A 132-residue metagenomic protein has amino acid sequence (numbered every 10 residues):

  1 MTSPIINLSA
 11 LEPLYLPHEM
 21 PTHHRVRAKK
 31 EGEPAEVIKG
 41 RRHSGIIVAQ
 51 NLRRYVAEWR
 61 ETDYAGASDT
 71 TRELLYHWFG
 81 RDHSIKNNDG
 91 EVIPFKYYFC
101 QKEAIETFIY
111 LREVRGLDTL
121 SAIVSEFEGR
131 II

Functional and structural regions predicted by a protein language model:
M1-D69, K96-F99, F108-L111: Accessory nucleic-acid engagement/destabilization modules that flank
E58-I132: Conserved pre-motif I regulatory segment
